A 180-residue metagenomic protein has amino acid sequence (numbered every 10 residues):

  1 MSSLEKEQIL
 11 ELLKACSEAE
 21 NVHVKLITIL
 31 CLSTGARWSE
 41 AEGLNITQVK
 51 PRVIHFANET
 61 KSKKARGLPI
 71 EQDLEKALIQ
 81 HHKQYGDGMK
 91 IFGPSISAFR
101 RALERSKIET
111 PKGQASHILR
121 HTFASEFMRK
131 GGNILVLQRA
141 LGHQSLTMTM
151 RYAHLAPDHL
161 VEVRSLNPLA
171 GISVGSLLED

Functional and structural regions predicted by a protein language model:
M1-W38: Basic, Lys/Arg- and aromatic-enriched nucleic-acid-binding interface segment
S2, Q8, T34, S39 (+1 more regions): Conserved tyrosine-mediated DNA breakage-rejoining catalytic core shared by Y-recombinases
S3, E59-S62, L141, L146-L166: Catalytic-site neighborhood detector that most strongly recognizes the C-terminal catalytic loop/helix of tyrosine
K14-V24, T34, L68, H82-K90 (+2 more regions): Short, basic (Lys/Arg/His-rich) helix/loop patches that form interaction surfaces in the mid-to-C-terminal regions
C16, N45, V53, N58 (+4 more regions): Short, flexible helix/strand-to-coil boundary loops that buttress conserved ligand/catalytic motifs in alpha/beta
C31, E42, Q138: The alpha-helix within a helix-turn-helix
N167-D180: C-terminal secondary-structure termini that scaffold catalytic or DNA-interacting sites
